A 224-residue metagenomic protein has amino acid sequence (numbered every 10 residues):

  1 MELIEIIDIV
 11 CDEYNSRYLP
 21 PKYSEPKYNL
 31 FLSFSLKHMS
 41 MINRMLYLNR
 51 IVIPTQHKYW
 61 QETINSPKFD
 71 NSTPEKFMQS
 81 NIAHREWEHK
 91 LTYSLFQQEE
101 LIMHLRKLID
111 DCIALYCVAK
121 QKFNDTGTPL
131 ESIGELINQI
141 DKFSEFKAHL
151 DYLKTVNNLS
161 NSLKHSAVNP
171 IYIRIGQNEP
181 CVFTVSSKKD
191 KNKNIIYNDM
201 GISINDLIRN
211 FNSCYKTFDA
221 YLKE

Functional and structural regions predicted by a protein language model:
M1-E99, A114-E224: Acidic, Ser/Thr/Gly/Pro-rich intrinsically disordered interaction regions
L101-I113: Hydrophobic alpha-helical packing segments in soluble, helical-rich domains
